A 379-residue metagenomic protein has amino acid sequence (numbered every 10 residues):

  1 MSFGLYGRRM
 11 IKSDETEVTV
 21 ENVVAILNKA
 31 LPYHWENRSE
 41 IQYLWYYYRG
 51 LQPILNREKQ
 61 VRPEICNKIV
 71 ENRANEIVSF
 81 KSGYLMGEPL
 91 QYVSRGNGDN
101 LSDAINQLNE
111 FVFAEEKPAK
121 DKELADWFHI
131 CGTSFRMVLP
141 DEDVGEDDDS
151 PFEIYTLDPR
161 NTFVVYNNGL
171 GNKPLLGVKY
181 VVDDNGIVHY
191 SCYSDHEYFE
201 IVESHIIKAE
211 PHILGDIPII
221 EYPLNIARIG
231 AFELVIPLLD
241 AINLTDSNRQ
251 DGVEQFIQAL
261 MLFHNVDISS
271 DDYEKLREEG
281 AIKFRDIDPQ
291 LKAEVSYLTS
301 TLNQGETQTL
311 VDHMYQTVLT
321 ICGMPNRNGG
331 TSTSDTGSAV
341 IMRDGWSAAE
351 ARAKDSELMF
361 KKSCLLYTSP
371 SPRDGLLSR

Functional and structural regions predicted by a protein language model:
M1-F152: Extended, helix-rich architectural segments
N100, A104, E116, K120 (+4 more regions): Short amphipathic alpha-helical segments
A125-I130, Y166-L170, D183, P211 (+2 more regions): A general structural signal for short secondary-structure junctions and capping/turn motifs
F135-L224: Extended, regular secondary-structure scaffolds
I207-I341: Extended, charged amphipathic alpha-helical segments
S347-L358: Glycine-rich and small/hydrophobic secondary-structure elements
Y367-D374: Conserved small/polar residues in nucleotide/adenosyl-binding loops
